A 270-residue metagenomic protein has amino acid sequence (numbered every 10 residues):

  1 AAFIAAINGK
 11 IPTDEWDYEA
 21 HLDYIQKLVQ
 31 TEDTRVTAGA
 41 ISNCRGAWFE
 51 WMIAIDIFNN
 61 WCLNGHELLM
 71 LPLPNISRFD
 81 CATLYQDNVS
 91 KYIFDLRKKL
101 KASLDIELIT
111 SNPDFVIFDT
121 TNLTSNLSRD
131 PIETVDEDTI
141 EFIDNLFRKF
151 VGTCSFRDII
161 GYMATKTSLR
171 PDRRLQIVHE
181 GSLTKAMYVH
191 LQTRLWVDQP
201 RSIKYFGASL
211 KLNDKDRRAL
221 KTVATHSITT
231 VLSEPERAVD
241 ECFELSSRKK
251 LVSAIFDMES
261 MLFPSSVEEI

Functional and structural regions predicted by a protein language model:
A1-G46, A54-L71, D87, D172 (+1 more regions): C-terminal tail/extension regions appended to the core domain(s) of diverse proteins
E32-I41, I106, N145-G161: Intrinsically disordered, low-complexity acidic Ser/Thr-rich regulatory segments
R35-D138: Acidic-basic catalytic patches of nuclease active cores, encompassing PD-(D/E)XK and other metal-cofactor nuclease
C62-G65, L123, F147-T153, K185-D198: Alpha-helix termini
F115, G161-T165: Conserved catalytic cores of phosphodiester-cleaving nucleases, focusing on short active-site segments
D119-N122, K166-L169, S209: Short, flexible loop/turn elements at secondary-structure junctions
S125-D130, S168-A186, H190, K215-L220: Active-site-adjacent loop/helix micro-motif of nuclease/hydrolase catalytic cores
I132-V151: Active-site glycine-rich loop that binds ribose-phosphate moieties when present
